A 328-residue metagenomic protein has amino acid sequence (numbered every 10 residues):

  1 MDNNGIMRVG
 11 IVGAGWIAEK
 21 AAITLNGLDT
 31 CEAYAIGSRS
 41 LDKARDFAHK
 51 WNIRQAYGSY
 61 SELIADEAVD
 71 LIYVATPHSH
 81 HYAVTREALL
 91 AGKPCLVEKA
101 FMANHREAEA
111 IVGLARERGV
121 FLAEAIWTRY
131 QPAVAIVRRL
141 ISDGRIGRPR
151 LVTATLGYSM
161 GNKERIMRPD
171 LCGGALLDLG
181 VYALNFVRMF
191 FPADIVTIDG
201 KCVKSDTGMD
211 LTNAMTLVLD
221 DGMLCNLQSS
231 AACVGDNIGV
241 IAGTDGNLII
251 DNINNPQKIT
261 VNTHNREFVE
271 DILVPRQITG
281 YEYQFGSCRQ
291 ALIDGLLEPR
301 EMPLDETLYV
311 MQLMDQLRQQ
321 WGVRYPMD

Functional and structural regions predicted by a protein language model:
M1-N3, L71-Y73, S287-D328: C-terminal helix-rich "cap/oligomerization" subdomain common to oxidoreductases
M1-W51: N-terminal Rossmann-like dinucleotide-binding module
A18, Y57, V97-E98, L122-E124 (+2 more regions): Hydrophobic residues in well-ordered beta-strands that form the structural core
I53-Y60: Conserved SAM-binding strand-loop segment of SAM-dependent methyltransferases
L71-H78, Y82-R129: Beta-strand-loop-alpha-helix segment that lines the small-molecule cofactor/substrate pocket of alpha/beta enzymes
T128-D199, D206: Predominantly a Rossmann-like dinucleotide-binding segment in NAD(P)-dependent oxidoreductases
N185-P256, P275, G286-D294: Contiguous beta-strand/loop segments that form the cofactor/metal-binding neighborhood of enzyme cores
V274-G286, M302: Active-site loop of classical SDR/Rossmann-like NAD(P)-dependent oxidoreductases, centered on the catalytic Tyr-X3-Lys
